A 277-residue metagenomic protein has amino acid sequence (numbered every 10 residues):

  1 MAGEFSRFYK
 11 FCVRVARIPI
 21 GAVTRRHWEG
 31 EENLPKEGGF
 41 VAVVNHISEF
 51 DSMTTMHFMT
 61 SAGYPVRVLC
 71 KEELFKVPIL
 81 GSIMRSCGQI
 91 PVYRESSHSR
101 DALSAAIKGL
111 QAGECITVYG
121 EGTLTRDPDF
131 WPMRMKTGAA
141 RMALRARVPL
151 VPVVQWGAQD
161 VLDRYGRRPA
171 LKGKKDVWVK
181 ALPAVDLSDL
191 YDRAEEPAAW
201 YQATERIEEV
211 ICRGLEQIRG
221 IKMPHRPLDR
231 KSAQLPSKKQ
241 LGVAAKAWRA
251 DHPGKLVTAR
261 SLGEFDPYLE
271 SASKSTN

Functional and structural regions predicted by a protein language model:
Y9, A16-H46: Helix-to-loop junction immediately C-terminal to a conserved catalytic motif
L34, D129-P197, H225-Q234: A cross-family acyltransferase "interaction/gating" segment
K36-S96: Catalytic core of membrane glycerolipid acyltransferases/transacylases, capturing the structured, soluble-facing
F58, I83, K108, A139-R145: Hydrophobic/aromatic ligand-binding patch that stacks against planar heteroaromatic rings of cofactors or nucleotides
G109-A139: Catalytic-site beta-strand/loop segments enriched in glycine and acidic/polar residues
R219-A244: Short, highly charged C-terminal tails/helix-capping segments
A247-N277: C-terminal non-catalytic accessory extensions
